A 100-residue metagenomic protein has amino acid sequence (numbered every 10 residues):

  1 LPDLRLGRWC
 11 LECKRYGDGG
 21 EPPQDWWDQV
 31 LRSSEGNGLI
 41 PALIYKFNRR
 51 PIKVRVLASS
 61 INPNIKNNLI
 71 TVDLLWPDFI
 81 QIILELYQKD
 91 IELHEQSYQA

Functional and structural regions predicted by a protein language model:
L1-A100: Catalytic phosphate/metal-binding cores of nucleic-acid and nucleotide-processing enzymes, i.e., regions that mediate
